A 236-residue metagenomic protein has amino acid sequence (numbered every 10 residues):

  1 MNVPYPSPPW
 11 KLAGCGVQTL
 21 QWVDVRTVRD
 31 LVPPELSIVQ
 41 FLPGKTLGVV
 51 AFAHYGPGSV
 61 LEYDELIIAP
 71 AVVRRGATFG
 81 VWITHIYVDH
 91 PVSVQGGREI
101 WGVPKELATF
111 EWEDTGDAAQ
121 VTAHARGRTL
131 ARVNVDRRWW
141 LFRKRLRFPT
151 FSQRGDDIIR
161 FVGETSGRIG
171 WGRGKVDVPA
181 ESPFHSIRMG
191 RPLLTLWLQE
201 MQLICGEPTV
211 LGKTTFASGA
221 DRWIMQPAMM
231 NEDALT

Functional and structural regions predicted by a protein language model:
M1-E65, V81, M189-A217, W223 (+2 more regions): N-terminal domain-onset segments
V23-R29, F41-G48, V60-Y63, T84-Y87 (+4 more regions): Short linear motifs at secondary-structure transitions and domain/linker junctions
A53-L130: Aromatic- and glycine-enriched beta-alpha-beta binding-site module
R98-T236: Interaction-surface and assembly-scaffold signal
